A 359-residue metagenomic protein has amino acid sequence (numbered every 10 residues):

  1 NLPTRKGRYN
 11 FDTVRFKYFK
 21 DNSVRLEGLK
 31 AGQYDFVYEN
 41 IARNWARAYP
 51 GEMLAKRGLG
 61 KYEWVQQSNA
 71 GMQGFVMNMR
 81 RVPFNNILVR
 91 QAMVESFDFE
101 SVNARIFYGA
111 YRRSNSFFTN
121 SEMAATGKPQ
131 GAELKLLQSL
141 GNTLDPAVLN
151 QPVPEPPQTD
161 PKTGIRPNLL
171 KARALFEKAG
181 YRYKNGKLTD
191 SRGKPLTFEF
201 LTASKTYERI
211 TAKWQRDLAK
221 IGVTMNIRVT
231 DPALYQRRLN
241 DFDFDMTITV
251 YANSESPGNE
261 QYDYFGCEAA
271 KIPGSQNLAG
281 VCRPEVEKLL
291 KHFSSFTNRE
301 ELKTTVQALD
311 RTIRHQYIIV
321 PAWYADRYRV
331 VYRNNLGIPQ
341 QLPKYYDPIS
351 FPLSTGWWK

Functional and structural regions predicted by a protein language model:
N1-E27, A31, P154-K178, W358-K359: Gly/Pro-rich hinge or "lid" segments in bacterial periplasmic/extracellular proteins
N1-V24, W45-G71, E177-E199, A203-S204: Aromatic-rich, solvent-exposed beta-strand/loop patch
K6-K17, K184, K194-E199, R216-T230 (+3 more regions): A local structural motif
G7, G58-V76, A269-A279, R283-V286: Periplasmic-binding protein-like
T13-Y18, V76-V82, L88-A92, E155-I165 (+4 more regions): Second-shell loop/turn segments in exported
K17-R81, L88-A92, E100-F117, S121 (+2 more regions): Extracellular/periplasmic solute-recognition and catalytic clefts
S23-Q33, I87-L88, A212-I221, A233-F244: Short helices/loops that flank or line small-molecule/ion binding pockets
E95-E155, L170-R173, K205-R216, Q236-K359: Detector for C-terminal structural segments
